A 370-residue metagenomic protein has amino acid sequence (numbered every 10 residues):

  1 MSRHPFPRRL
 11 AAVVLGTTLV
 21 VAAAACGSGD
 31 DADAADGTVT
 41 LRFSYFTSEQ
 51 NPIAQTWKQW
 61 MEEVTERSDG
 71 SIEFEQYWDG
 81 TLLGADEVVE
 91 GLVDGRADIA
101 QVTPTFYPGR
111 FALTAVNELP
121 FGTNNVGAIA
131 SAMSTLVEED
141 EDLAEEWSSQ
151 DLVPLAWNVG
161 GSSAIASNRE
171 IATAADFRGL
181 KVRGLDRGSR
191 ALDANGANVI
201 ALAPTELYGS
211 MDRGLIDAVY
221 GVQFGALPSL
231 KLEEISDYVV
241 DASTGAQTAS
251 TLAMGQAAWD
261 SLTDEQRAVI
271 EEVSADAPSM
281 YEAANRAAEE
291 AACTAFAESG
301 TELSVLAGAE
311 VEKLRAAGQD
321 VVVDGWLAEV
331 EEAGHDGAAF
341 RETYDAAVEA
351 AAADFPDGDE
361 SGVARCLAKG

Functional and structural regions predicted by a protein language model:
S2-R8, V13-T17, V21, C26-A128 (+2 more regions): N-terminal secretory/targeting leader peptides
N124-A144: A gly/proline- and charged-residue-enriched helix-loop-helix capping module
